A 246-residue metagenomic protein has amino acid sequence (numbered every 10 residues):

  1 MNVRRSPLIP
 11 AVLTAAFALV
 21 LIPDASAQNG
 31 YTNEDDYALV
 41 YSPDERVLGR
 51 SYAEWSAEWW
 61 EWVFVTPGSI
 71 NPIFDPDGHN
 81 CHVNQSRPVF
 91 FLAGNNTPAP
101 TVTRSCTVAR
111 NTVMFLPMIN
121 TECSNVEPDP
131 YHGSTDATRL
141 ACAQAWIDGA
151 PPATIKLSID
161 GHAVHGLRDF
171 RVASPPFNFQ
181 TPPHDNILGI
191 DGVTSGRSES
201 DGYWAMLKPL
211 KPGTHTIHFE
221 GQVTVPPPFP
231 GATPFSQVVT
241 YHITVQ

Functional and structural regions predicted by a protein language model:
N2-V12: Bacterial N-terminal signal peptides that target proteins for export
P10-V20: Bacterial N-terminal signal peptides
I22-A27: Sec/Tat signal peptide C-region and signal peptidase I cleavage site
Q28-R87, A232-V238, T244-Q246: N-terminal segment immediately downstream of the Sec signal-peptide cleavage site in secreted/extracellular proteins
P88-P183: Extracellular-facing segments of soluble proteins and assemblies that are Gly/Ser/Thr-biased and enriched in aromatics
T112, K211-T214: A glycine-anchored, Pro-Gly-centered beta-turn/N-cap motif
L116, H215-I217: A short tyrosine-centered beta-strand micro-motif
P151-P212, E220-Q246: Extended, well-structured beta-strand/loop surface patches that form recognition or cofactor-anchoring regions within
